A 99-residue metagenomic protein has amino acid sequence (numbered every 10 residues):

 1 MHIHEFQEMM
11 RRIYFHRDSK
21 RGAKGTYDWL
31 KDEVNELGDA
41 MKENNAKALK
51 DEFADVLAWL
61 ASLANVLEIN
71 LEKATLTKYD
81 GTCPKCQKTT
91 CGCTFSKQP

Functional and structural regions predicted by a protein language model:
M1-F53, L57-P99: Flexible "arm" and connector segments at domain edges
